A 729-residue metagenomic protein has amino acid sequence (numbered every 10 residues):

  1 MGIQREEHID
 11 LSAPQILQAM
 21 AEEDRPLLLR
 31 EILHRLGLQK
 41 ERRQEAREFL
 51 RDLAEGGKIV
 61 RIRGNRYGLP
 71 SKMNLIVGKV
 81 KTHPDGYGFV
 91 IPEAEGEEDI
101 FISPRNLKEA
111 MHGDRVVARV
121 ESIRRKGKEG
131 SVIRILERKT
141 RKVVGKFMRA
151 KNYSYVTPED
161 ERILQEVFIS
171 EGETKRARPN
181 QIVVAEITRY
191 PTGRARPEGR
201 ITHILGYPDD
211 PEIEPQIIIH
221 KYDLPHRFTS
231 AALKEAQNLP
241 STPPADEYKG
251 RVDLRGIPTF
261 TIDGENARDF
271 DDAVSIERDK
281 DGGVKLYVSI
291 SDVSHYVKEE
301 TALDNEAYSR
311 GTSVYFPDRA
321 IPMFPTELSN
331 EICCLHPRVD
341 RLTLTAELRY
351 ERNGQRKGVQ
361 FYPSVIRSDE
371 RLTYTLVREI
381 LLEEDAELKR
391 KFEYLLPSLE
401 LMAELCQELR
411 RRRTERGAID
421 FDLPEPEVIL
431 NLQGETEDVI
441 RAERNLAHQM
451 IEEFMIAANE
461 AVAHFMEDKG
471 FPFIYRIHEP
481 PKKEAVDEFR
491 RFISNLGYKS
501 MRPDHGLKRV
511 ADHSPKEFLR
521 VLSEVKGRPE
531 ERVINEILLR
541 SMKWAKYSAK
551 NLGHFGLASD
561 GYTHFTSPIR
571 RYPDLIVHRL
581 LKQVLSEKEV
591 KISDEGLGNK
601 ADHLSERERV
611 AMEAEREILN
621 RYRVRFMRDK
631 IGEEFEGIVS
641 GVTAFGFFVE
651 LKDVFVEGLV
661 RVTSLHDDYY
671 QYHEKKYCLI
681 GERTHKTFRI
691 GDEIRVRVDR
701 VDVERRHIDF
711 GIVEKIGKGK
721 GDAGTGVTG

Functional and structural regions predicted by a protein language model:
M1-Y287, S294-D340, R378, C678-L679 (+3 more regions): Charge-lined substrate channels and their catalytic hotspots, especially those that engage the 3′ end of RNA
V184, Y190-P191, I217-L224, A231-H666 (+6 more regions): Electropositive polyanion-binding surfaces
T663-Y670, R683: Classical nucleotidyltransferase
